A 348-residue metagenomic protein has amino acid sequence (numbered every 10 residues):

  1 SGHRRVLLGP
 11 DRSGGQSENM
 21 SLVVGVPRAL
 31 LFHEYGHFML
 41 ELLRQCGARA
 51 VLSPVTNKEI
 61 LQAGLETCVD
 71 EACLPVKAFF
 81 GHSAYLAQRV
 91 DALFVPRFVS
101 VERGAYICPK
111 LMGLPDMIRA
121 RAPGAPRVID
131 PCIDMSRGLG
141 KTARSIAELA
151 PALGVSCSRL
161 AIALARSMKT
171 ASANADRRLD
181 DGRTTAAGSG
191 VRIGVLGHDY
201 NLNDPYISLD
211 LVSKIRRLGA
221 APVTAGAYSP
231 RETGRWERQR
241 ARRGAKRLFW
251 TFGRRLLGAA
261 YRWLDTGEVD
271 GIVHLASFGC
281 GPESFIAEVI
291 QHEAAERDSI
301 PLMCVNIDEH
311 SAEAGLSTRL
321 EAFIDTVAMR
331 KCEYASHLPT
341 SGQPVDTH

Functional and structural regions predicted by a protein language model:
S1-H348: An N-terminal assembly and electron-transfer interface module characteristic of large anaerobic redox and radical
